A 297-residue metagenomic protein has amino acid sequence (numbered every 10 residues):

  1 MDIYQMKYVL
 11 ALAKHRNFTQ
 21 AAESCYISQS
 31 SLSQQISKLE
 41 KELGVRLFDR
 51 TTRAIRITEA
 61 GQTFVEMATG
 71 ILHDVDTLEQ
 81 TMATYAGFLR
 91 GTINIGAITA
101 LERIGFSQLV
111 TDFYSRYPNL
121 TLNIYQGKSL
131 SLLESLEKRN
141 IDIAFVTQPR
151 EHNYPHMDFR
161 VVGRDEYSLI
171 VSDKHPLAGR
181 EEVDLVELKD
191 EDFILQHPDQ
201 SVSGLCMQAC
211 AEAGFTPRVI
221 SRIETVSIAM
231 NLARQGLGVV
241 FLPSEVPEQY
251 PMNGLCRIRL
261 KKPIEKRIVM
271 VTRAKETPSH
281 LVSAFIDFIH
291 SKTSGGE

Functional and structural regions predicted by a protein language model:
L10-S33: Short helix-boundary/capping micro-motifs
F18, E40-E59: A short LG(V/I)-centered, amphipathic sequence patch enriched for acidic residue(s) preceding the LG motif
L39-E40, F113: Conserved amphipathic alpha-helical core elements
R90-E151, I223: Central regulatory/effector-binding core of bacterial HTH transcription factors
R116, G127-D190, S244-Y250: Acidic, Gly/Pro-rich loop/turn segments at junctions of secondary structure
K128-I141, T147, D199-C256: Hydrophobic hinge/microswitch elements
Y154-R160, D165-E166, R180, S227-A274: Beta-alpha-beta core module
A178, E191-A213, P278-D287, G296: Secondary-structure junction motif
